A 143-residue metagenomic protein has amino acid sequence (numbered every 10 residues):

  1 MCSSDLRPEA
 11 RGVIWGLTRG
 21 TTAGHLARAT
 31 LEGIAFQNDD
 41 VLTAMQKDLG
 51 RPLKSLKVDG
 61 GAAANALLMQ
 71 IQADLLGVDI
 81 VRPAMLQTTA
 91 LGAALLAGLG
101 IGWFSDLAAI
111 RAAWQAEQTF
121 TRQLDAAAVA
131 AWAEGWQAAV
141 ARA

Functional and structural regions predicted by a protein language model:
M1-A143: Glycine/Thr-rich phosphate-binding loops that ligate phosphate moieties of nucleotide and other phosphorylated ligands
